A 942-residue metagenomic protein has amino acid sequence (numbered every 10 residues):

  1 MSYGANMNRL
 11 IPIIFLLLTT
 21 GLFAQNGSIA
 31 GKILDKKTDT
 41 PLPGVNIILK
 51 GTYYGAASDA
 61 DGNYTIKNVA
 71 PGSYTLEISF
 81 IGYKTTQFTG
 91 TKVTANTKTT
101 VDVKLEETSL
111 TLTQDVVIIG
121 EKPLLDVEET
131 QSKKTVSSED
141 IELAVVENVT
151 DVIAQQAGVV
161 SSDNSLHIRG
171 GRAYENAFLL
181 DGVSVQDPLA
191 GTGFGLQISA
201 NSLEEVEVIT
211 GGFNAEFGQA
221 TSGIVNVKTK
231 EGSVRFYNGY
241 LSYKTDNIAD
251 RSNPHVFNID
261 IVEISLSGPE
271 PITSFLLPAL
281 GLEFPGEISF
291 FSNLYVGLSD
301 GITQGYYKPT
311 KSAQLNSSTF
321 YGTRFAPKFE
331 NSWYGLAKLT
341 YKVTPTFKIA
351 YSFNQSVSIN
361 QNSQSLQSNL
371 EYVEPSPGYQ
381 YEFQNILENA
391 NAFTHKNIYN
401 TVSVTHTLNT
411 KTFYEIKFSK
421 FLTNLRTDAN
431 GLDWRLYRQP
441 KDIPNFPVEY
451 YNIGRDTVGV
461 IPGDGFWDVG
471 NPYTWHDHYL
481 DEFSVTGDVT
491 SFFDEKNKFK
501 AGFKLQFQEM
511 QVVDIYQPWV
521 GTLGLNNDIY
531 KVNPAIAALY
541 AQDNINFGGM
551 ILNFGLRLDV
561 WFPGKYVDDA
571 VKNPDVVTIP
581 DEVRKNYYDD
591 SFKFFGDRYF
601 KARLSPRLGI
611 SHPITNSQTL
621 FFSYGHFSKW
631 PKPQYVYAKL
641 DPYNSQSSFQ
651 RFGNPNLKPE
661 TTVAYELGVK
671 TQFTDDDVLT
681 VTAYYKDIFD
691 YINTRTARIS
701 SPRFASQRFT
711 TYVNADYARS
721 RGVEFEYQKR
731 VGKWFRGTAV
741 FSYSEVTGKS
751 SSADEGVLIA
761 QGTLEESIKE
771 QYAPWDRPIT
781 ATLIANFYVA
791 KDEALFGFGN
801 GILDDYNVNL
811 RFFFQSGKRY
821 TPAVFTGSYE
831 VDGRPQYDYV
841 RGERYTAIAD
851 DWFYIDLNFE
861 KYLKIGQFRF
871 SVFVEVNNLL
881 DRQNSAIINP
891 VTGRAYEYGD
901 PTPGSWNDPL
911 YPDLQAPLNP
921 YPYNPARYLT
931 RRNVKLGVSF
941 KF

Functional and structural regions predicted by a protein language model:
F23-D115, I119: Periplasm-facing N-terminal accessory domains of Gram-negative outer-membrane beta-barrel systems
K84, T91-A95, T100, D115-A215 (+6 more regions): Periplasmic N-terminal accessory/gating domains of Gram-negative outer-membrane beta-barrel systems
D115, E415-S419, P613, T619-G625 (+5 more regions): Membrane-embedded beta-barrel scaffold of Gram-negative outer-membrane proteins
F257-S363, A392-T410, P606: Transmembrane beta-barrel wall of Gram-negative outer-membrane proteins
G322, G465, V469-H476, D481-S484 (+6 more regions): Signature of Gram-negative outer-membrane beta-barrel scaffolds
S352-I545, Y588-D590: Replace "related TpsB outer-membrane translocases also match" with "some related outer-membrane beta-barrels such as
Y684-D687, I699, F704-G817: Gram-negative outer-membrane beta-barrel transporters
G737, G801-P835, D850-Y854, E860-F942: C-terminal beta-signal and adjacent terminal beta-strands/loops of Gram-negative outer-membrane beta-barrel proteins
